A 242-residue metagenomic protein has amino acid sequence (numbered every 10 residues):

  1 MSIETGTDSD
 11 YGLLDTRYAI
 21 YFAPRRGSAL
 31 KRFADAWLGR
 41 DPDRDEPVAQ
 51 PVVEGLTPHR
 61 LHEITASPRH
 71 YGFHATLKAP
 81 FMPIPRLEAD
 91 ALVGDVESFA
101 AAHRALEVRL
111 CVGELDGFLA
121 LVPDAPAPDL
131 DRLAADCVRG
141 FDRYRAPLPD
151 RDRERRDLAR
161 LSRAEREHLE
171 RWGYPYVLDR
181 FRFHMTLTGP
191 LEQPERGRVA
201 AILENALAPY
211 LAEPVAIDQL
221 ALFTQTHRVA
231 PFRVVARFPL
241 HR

Functional and structural regions predicted by a protein language model:
S2-G113, P128, R132-P214, H227-R242: Basic, often amphipathic N-terminal segments
L121: Internal, well-ordered alpha/beta segment that forms a basic, Gly-enriched binding/recognition surface
D124: Surface loops and adjacent helix of pleckstrin homology
A216-T224: Small/polar glycine-rich anion-binding or flexible loop at a beta-alpha turn
